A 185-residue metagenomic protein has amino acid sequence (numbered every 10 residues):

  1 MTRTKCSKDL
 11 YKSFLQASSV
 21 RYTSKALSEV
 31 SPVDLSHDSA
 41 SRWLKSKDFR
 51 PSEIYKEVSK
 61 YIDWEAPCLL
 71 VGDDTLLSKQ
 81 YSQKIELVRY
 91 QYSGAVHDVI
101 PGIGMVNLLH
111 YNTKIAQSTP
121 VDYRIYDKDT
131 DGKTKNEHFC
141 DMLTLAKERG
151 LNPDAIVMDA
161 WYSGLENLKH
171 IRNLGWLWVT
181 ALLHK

Functional and structural regions predicted by a protein language model:
M1-F49: Gly/serine-rich nucleotide phosphate-binding loop at the start of the catalytic core of nucleotide/ADP-ribose-handling
S13, S46-I115: Active-site-proximal, Lys/Arg-enriched surface segment that forms a nucleic-acid-binding/basic interface patch
S31, L44, D74-L76, A160-Y162 (+1 more regions): Short, flexible loop/turn elements at secondary-structure junctions
S39-S41, E53-W64, N136-M142, P153: Hydrophobic, well-ordered secondary-structure segments that either form specific early membrane-associated helices used
E65-P67, I103, S118, E148-P153 (+1 more regions): A general structural motif
I115-I125: Local beta-strand/beta-hairpin segments that build beta-sheet-rich folds
Y123-K185: An internal, acidic/charged active-site-proximal segment that coordinates divalent cations and/or engages
